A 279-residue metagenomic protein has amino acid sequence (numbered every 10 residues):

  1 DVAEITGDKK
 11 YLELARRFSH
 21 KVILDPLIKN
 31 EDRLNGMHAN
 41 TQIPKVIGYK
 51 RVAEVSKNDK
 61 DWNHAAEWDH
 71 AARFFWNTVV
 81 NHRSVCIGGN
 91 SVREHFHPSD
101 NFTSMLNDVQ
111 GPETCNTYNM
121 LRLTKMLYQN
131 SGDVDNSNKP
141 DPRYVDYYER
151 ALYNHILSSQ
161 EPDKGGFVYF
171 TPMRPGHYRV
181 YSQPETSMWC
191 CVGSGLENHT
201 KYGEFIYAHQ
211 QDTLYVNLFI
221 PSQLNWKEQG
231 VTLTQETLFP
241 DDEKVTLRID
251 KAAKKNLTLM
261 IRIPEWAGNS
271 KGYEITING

Functional and structural regions predicted by a protein language model:
D1-G279: Glycan-recognition and catalytic cores of secretory/periplasmic carbohydrate-active enzymes
